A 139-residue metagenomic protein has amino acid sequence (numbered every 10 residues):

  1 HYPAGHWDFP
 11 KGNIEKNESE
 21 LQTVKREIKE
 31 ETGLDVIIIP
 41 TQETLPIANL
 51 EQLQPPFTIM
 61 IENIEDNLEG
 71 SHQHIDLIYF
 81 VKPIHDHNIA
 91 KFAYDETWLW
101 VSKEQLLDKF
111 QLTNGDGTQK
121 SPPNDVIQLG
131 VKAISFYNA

Functional and structural regions predicted by a protein language model:
H1-N49: Conserved Nudix-box catalytic region and its N-terminal flanking loop in Nudix hydrolases and closely related
Y2, Q22-R26, Q52, N67-S71 (+1 more regions): Short, flexible coil/linker segments at or flanking structured domains
G5-W7, S71-A139: Nudix hydrolase/Nudix homology domain
D8-P10, E15, T58-E65, E69 (+1 more regions): Generic, ordered loop/turn and secondary-structure boundary motif
L21, P55, I127-G130: Hydrophobic alpha-helical segments
K29-T32, P40, L68-E69, D108-G115: Short C-terminal domain-edge/linker segments immediately following a structured domain
L34, I38-T58, K132-A139: A broadly tuned preference for mixed-charge, low-complexity surface segments
A48-H87: Active-site-adjacent beta-strand/loop module that shapes the phosphate/pyrophosphate-binding cleft
